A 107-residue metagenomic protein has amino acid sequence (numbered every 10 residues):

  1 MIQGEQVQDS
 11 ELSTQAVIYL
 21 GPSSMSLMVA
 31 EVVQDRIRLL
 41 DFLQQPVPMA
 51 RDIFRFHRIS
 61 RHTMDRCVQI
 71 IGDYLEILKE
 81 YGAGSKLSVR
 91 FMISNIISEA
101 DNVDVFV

Functional and structural regions predicted by a protein language model:
M1-E5, S13-Q15: N-terminal charged helix/coil linker that caps or initiates catalytic domains
E11-V107: Conserved phosphate-binding loops in N-terminal lobes of ATP-dependent enzymes of the actin/Hsp70/sugar-kinase
